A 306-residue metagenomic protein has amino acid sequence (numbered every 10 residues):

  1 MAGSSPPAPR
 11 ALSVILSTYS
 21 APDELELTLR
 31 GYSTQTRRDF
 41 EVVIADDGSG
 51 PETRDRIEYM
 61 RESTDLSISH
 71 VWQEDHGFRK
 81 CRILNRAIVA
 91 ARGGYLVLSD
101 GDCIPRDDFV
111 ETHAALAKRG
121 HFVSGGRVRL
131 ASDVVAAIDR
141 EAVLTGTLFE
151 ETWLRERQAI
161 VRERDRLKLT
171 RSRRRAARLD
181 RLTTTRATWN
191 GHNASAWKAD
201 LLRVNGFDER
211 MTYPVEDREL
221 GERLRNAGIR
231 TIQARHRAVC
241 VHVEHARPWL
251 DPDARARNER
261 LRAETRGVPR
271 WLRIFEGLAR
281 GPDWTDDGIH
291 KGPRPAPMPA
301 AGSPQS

Functional and structural regions predicted by a protein language model:
R10-S13, E41, E219: Cell-envelope/extracellular polymer assembly enzymes that use nucleotide-activated donors
R30-D39: Short, acidic, metal-binding catalytic loop of nucleotide-sugar glycosyltransferases
D39-S49, S69-Q73: Short beta-strand/loop segment that forms part of the nucleotide-sugar
D46-I57, C103: A conserved acidic beta->alpha catalytic loop
E74-A91, D108: Glycine-rich, basic loop-to-helix element that forms the pyrophosphate-binding segment of sugar-nucleotide handling
L96: Short aromatic/hydrophobic "clamp" motif used to bind/position activated sugar donors
D108-Q158: Conserved donor NDP-sugar-binding/catalytic core segment of glycosyltransferases
H192, Y213-L220: Acidic donor-binding loop at a coil-to-helix junction in glycosyltransferase catalytic cores that engages
